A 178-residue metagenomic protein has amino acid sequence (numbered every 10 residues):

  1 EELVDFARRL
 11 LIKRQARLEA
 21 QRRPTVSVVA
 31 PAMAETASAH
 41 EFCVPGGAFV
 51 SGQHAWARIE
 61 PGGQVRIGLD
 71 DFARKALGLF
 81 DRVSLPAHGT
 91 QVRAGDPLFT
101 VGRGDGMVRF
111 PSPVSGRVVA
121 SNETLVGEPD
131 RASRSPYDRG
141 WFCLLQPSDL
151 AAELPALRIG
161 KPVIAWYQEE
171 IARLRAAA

Functional and structural regions predicted by a protein language model:
E1-R82, H88, V108, S121-A178: Non-catalytic terminal segments and appended small domains
I59, R103, S112: Conserved strand-loop elements at the edges of beta-sheets that form or border functional pockets
P86-G104, G116, L145: A structural signal for short beta-strand/turn segments enriched in small hydrophobics and glycine
R109-S115: Histidine- and aromatic-rich ligand-binding microenvironments
